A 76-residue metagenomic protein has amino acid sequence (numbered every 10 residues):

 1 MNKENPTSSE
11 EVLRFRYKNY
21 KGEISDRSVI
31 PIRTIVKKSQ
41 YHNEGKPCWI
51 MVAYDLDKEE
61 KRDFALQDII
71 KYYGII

Functional and structural regions predicted by a protein language model:
M1-I76: Core beta-strand-centered patch of the WYL/Sm-like small regulatory domain
